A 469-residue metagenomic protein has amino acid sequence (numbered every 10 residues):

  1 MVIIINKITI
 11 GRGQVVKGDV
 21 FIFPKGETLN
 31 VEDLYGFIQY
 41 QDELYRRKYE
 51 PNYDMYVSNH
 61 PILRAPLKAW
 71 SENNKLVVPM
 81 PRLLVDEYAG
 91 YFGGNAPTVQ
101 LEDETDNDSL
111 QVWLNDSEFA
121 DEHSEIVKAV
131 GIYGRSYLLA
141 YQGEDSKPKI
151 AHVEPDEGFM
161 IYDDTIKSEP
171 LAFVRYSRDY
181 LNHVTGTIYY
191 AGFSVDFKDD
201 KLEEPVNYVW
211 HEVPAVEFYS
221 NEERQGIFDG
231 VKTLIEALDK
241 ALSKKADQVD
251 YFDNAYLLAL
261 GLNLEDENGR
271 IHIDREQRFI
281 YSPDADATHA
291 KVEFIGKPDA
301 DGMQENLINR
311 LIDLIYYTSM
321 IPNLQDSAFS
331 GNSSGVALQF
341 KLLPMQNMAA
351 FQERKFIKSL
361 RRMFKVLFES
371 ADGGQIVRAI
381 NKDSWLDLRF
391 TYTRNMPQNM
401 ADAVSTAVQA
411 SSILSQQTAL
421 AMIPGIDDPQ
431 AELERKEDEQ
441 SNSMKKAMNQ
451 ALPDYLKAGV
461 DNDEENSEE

Functional and structural regions predicted by a protein language model:
M1-K149, E464-E469: Extended, helix-rich architectural segments
M1-V15, D239-A246, D250, Y256-G261 (+1 more regions): Glycine- and charge-rich intrinsically disordered segments
I8-T9, E204-A337: Extended, charged amphipathic alpha-helical segments
N30-L34, Y56, L63, Q304-N306 (+3 more regions): Extended hydrophobic-aromatic, low-complexity segments
D106, L114-E122, V130, G230 (+6 more regions): Short amphipathic alpha-helical segments
W113, K128, F294-E305, Q346-E353 (+1 more regions): Short, charged/polar micro-motifs that form catalytic or ligand-binding hotspots
V127, G131-I132, Y137-R224: Extended, regular secondary-structure scaffolds
P283-A285, R310-L324, A328-E469: C-terminal helix-loop subdomains that flank or include functional centers
